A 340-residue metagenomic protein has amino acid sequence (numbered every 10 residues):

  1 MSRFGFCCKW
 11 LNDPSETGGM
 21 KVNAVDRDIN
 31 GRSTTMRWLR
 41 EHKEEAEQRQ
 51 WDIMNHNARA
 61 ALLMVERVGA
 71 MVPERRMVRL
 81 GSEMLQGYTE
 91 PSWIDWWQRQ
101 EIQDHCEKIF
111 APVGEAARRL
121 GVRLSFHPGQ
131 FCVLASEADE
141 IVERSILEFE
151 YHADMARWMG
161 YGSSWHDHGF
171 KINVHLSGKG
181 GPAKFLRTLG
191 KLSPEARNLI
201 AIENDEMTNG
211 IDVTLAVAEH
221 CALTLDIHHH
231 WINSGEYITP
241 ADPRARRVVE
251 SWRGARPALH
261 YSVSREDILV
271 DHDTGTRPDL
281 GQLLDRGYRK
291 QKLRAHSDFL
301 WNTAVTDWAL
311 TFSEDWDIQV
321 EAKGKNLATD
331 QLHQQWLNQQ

Functional and structural regions predicted by a protein language model:
M1-R123, C132-I146, E150, D154 (+5 more regions): Alpha/beta catalytic barrel-like cores
G81-E83, L124-G129, W165-L176: Core alpha/beta catalytic barrel or barrel-like domain that forms the active/cofactor pocket in diverse metabolic
H127, D226, I318: Conserved, mostly hydrophobic/aromatic
V142-A222, H228: Eukaryote-skewed repeat-based solenoidal scaffolds used as protein-protein interaction platforms, primarily
I227-G235: Short, acidic/turn-prone active-site loops that include or flank metal/cofactor- and phosphate-binding residues
